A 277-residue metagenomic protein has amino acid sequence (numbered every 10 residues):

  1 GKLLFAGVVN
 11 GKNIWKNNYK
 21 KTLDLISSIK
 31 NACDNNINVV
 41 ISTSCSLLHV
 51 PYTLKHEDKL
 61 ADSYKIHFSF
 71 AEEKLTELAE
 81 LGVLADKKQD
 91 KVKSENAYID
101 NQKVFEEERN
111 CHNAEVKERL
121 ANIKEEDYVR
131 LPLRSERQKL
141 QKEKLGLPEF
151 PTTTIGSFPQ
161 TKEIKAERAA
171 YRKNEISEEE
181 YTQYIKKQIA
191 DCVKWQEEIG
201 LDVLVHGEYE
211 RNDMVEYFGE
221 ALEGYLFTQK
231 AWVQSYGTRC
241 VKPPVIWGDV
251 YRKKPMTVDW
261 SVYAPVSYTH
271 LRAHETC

Functional and structural regions predicted by a protein language model:
G1-E275: Domain-level signal for soluble alpha/beta catalytic cores
